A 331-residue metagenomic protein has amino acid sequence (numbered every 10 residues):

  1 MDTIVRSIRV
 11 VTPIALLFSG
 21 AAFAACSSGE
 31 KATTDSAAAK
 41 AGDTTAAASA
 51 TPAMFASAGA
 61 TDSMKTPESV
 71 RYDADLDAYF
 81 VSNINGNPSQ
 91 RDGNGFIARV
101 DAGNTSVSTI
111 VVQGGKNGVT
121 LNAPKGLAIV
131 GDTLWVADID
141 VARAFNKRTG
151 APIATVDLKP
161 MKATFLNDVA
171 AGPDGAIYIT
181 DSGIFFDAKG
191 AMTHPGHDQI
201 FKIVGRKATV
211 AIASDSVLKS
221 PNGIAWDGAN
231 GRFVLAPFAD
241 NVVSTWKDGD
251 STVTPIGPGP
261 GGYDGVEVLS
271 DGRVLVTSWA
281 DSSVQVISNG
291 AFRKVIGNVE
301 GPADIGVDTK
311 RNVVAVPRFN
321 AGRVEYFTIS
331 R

Functional and structural regions predicted by a protein language model:
C26-E30: Bacterial signal peptide processing site
M54-T61, S106-G118, A151-K159, A208-D215 (+2 more regions): A short beta-strand motif characteristic of beta-propeller blades
G59-G93: Beta-strand-rich domains and repeat architectures in extracellular enzymes and scaffolds, especially beta-propellers
S63-L76, G115-T133, P160-F185, D215-R232 (+4 more regions): Beta-rich, blade/repeat-based domains predominating in secreted/periplasmic proteins but also intracellular
V81-G93, T180-P195: Short, conserved, GDST-rich strand-edge loop motifs in beta-rich repeat architectures
N85-S89, V141, I184-A188, D240-V242 (+2 more regions): Short glycine/acidic-enriched loop and turn motifs that connect beta-strands
G93-A98, V141-R143, D198-F201, V242-S244 (+2 more regions): A short loop-to-beta-strand structural motif that recurs across blades of beta-propeller domains
V100-T105, N146-A151, I203-K207, K247-S251 (+2 more regions): Short loop/turn segments that connect beta-strands within beta-propeller blades
